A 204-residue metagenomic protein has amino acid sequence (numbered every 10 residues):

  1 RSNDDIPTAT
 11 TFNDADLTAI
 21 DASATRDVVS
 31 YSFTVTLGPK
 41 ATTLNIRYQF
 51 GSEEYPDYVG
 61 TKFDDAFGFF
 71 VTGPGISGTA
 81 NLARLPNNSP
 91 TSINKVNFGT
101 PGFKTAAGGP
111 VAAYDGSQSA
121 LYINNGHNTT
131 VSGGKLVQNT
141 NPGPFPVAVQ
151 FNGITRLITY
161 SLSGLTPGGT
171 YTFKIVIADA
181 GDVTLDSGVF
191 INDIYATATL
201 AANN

Functional and structural regions predicted by a protein language model:
R1-N204: Aromatic (Trp/Tyr/Phe) and Gly/Pro-enriched flexible surface segments
